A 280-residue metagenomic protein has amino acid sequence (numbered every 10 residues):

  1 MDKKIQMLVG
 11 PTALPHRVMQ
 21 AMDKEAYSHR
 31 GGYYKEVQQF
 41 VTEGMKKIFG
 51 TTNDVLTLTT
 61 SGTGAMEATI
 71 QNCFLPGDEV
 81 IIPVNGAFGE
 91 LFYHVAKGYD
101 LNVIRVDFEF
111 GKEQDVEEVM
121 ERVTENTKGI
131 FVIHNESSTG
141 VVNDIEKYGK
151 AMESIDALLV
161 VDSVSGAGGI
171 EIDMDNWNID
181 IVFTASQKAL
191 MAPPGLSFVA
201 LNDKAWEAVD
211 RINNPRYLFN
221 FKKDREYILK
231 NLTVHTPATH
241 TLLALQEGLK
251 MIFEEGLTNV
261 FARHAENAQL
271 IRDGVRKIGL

Functional and structural regions predicted by a protein language model:
D2-T59, T63: A glycine-/small-polar-enriched, mobile loop at the entrance of the PLP active site in fold-type I
Q6-L8, L56-T59, I82, R105-V106 (+4 more regions): General beta-strand structural signal in soluble alpha/beta enzymes
A13-L14, Q187-R272: Active-site C-terminal subdomain of aminotransferase-like
T52-I81, N85, G89-Y93: Conserved beta-loop-alpha segment that forms the PLP phosphate-binding cup at the N-terminus of a helix
L91-N102, E117: Active-site-proximal loop->helix
E113-G168, I181, A189: Active-site phosphate-binding strand-loop segment of PLP-dependent enzymes
D175-Q187: Conserved active-site segment immediately N-terminal to the catalytic lysine that forms the internal aldimine
